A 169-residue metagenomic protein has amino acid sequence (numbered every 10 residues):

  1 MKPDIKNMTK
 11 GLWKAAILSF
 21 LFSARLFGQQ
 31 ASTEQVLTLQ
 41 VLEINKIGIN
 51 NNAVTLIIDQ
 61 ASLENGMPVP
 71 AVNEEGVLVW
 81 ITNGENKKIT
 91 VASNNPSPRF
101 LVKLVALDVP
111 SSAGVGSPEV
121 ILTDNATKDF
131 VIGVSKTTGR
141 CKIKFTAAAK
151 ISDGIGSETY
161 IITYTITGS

Functional and structural regions predicted by a protein language model:
K2-A16: Bacterial N-terminal signal peptides that target proteins for export
A15-S23: Sec-dependent N-terminal signal peptides
A24-G28: Sec/Tat signal peptide C-region and signal peptidase I cleavage site
Q29-S169: N-terminal small/polar-rich segments of proteins
